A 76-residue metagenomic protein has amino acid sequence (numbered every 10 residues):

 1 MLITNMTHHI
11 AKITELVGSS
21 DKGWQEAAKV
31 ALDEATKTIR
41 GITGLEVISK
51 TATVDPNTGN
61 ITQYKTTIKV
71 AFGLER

Functional and structural regions predicted by a protein language model:
L2-H8: Alpha-helical assembly-interface signal, strongest on the long, hydrophobic N-terminal helix that forms
H8-G44: Short, well-ordered alpha-helical segments
E46-I48: Solvent-exposed beta-strand sheet faces enriched in polar/charged residues
K50-R76: A cross-kingdom feature marking charged/low-complexity
